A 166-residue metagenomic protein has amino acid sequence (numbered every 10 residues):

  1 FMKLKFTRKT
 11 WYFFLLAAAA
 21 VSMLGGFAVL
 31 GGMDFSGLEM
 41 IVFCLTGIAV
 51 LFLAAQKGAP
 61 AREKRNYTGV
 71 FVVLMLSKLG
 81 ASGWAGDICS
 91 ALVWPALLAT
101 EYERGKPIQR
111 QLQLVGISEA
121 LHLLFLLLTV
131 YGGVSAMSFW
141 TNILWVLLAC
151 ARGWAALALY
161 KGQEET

Functional and structural regions predicted by a protein language model:
F1-L53: N-terminal topogenic module of multi-pass integral membrane proteins
T7-L15, G58-G69, P107-V115: Membrane-interfacial loop-to-transmembrane alpha-helix junctions, especially the N-terminal start
A20, C89-T100, Q109-Y131, T141-L144 (+2 more regions): Hydrophobic alpha-helical membrane segments
V21-L30, I41, I48-L51, V73 (+5 more regions): Hydrophobic alpha-helical segments of integral membrane proteins
G26-I41, A59-P60, L76-L92, K106-Q109 (+1 more regions): Membrane-helix interface and helix-disruption motif detector
M40-F52, R65-G69, A91-A96: Core segments of alpha-helical transmembrane spans in multipass integral membrane proteins
L53-Q56, A96-R110, C150-E165: Membrane-water interface at the C-terminal end of transmembrane alpha helices
K64-A81, L112-L123: Transmembrane alpha-helical segments of multi-pass membrane proteins
